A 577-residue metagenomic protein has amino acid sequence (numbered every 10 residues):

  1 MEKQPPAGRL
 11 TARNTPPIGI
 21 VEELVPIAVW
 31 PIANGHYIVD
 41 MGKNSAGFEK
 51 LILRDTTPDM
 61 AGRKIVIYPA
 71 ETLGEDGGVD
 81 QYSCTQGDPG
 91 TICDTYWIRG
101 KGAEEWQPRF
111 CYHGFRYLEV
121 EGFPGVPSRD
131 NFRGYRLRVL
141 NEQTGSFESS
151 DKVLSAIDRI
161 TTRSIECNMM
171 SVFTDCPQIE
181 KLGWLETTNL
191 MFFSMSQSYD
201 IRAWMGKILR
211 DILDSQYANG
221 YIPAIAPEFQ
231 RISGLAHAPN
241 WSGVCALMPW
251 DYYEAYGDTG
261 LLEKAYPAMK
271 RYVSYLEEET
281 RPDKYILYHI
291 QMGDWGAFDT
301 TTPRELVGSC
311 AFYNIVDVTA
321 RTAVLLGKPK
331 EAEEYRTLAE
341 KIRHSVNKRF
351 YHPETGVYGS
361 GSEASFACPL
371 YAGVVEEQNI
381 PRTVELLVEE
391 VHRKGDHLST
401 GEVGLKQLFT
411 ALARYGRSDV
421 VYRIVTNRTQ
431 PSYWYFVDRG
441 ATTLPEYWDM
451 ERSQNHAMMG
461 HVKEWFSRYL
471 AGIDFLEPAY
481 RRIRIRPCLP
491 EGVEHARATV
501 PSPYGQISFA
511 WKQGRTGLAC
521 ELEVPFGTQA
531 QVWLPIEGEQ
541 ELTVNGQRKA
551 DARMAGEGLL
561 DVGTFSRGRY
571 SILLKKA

Functional and structural regions predicted by a protein language model:
M1-I179, E186-T187, A203-G206, N219 (+3 more regions): Extracellular/oxidizing-compartment recognition motifs
M1-P5, R9-T15, G19-E22, E75 (+1 more regions): Non-catalytic C-terminal accessory modules of carbohydrate-active enzymes
F48-D59, K64-E71, F110, E121 (+5 more regions): Alpha-helical support elements that line or immediately flank enzyme active sites and cofactor-binding pockets
P127-I160, E166, F173-I225, G243 (+6 more regions): Active-site acid/base region of carbohydrate-active enzymes
E180, S198, V244-C245, Y252 (+3 more regions): C-terminal capping/lid segments that line or modulate ligand- or cofactor-binding pockets
S233-G234: Conserved, well-structured interaction surfaces
